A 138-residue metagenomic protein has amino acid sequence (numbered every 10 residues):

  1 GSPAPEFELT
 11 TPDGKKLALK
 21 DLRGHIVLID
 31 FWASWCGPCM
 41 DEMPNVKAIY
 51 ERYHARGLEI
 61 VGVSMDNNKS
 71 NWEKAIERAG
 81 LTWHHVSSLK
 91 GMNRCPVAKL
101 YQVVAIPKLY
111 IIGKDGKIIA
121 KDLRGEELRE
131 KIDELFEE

Functional and structural regions predicted by a protein language model:
G1-K20, K131, E137: N-terminal "domain-start" segment that seeds a small globular fold
K16-L17, W35-P38, N67-N71, N93-C95 (+2 more regions): Flexible loop/turn segments at secondary-structure boundaries
A18-M40, V46: Short active-site neighborhood of thiol/selenol oxidoreductases, capturing the structured segment around
I29, W72, H85, G116: Hydrophobic, well-ordered secondary-structure elements that form the walls of internal hydrophobic environments
D41-A79, K90-K99: Structural microenvironment flanking redox-active thiols in thiol-disulfide oxidoreductases
A79-L81, S88-E137: Thiol/disulfide oxidoreductase modules built on the thioredoxin-like
